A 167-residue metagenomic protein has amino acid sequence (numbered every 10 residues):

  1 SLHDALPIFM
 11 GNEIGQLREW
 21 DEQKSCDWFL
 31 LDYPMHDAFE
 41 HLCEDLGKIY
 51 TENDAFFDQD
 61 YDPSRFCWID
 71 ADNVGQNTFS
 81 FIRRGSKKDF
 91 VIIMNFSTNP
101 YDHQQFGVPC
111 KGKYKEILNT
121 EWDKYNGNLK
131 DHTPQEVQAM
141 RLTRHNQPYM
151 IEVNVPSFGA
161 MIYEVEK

Functional and structural regions predicted by a protein language model:
S1, I8, N12-K167: Carbohydrate-interacting/catalytic domains
